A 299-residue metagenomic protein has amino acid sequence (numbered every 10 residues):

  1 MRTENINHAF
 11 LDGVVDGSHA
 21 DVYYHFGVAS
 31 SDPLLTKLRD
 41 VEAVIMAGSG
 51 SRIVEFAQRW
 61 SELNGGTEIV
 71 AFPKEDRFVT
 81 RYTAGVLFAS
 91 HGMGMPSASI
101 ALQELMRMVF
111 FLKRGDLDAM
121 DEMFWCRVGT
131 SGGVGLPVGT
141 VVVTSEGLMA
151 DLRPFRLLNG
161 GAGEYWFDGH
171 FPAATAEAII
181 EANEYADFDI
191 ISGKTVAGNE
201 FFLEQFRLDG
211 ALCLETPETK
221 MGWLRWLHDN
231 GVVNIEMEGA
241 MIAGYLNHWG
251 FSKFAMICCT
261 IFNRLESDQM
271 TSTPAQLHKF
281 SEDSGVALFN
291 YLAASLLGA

Functional and structural regions predicted by a protein language model:
M1-I180: Metabolite-binding pocket within alpha/beta catalytic cores that recognizes anionic/polar moieties
T67-V70, G115-E122, A186-K194, F254-M256 (+1 more regions): Flexible, glycine/charged-enriched surface loops at secondary-structure junctions
G132, V196-F202, M241, C259-R264: Glycine-rich beta-alpha junction loops
A150-P154, L203-Q205, R264-D268: Short acidic/His/Gly/Ser-rich catalytic and metal-binding motifs that mark active-site loops of diverse hydrolases
D168-G231: Active-site rim beta-loop-alpha module in soluble metabolic enzymes
A178-A186, Y245, A287-S295: Generic non-transmembrane alpha-helical segments
M221-A255, T260-I261: A C-terminal functional module that forms or caps the active site or interfaces directly with catalytic machinery
N263-A299: His/Asp/Glu-rich mid-to-C-terminal helical/loop segments that flank catalytic regions of hydrolases
